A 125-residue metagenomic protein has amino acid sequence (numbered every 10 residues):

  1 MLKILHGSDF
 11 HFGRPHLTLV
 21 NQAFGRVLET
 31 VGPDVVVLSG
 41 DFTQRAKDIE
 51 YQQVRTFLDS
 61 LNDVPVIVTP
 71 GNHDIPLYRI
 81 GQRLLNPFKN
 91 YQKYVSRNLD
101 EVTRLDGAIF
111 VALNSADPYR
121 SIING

Functional and structural regions predicted by a protein language model:
M1-S60, Y78: N-terminal active-site segment of His-dependent metallophosphoesterases
Q52-G125: Extended active-site neighborhood of metal-dependent phosphoesterases/phosphodiesterases
